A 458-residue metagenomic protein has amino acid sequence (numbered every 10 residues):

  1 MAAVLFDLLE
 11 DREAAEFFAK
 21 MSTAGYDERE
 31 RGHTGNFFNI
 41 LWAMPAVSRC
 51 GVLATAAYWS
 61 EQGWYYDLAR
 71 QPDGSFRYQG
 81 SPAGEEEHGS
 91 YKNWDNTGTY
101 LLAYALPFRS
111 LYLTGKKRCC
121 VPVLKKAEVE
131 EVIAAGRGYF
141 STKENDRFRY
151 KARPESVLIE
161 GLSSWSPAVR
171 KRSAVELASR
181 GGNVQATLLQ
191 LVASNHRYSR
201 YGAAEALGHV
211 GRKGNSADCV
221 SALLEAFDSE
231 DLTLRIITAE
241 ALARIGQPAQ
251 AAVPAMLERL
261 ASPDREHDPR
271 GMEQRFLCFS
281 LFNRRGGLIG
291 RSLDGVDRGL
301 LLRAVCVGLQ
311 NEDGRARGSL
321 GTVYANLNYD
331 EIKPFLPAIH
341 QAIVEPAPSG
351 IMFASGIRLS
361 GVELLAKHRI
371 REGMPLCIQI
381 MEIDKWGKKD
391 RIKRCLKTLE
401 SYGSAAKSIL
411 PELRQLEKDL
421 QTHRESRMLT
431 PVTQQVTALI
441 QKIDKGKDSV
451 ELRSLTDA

Functional and structural regions predicted by a protein language model:
M1: Aromatic-lined, polymer-binding surfaces characteristic of secreted/periplasmic polysaccharide-degrading enzymes
V4-L5, P45-R49, Y139-Y150, A168-G182 (+8 more regions): Structural detector for internal amphipathic alpha-helices that build alpha-solenoid repeat scaffolds
L8-K20, A46-I159, Q434-A458: Terminal, non-catalytic domain-edge segments
E10-R31, S60-R77, V123-V132, D228 (+5 more regions): Long, well-ordered core segments of solenoidal/helical folds
E28-T55: Loop/turn-rich, solvent-exposed surfaces of beta-rich toroidal or solenoidal domains
E30-F37, H88-K92, P269-R270: A glycine-rich, coil/turn loop motif that links secondary-structure elements
T34, E160-A168, V192-Y198, F227-T233 (+5 more regions): Short coil turns that connect the paired helices of HEAT/ARM alpha-solenoid repeats
K151-G161, G181-A193, K213-D228, P248-S262 (+5 more regions): Amphipathic alpha-helical scaffolding segments comprising HEAT/armadillo-like alpha-solenoid repeats
